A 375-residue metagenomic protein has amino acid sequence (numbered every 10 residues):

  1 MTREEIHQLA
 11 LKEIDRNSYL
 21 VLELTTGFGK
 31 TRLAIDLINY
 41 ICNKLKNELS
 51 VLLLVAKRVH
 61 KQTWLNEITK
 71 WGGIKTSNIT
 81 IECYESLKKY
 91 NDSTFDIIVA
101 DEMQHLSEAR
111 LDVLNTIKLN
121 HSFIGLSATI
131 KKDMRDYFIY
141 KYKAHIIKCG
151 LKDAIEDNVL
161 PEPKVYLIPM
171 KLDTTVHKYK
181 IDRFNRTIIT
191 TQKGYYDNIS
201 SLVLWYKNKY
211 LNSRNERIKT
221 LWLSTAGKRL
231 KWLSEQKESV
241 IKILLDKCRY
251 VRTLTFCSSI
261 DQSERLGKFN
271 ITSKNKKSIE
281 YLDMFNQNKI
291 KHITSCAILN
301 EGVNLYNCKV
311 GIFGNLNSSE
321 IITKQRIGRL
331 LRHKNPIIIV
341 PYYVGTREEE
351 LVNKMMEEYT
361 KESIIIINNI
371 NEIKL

Functional and structural regions predicted by a protein language model:
M1-S18: N-terminal pre-P-loop "Q-motif" helix
E5, S18-V21, C149-R252, C257-S258: Interdomain linker/hinge connecting the two RecA-like lobes of the SF2 helicase core
N17-L37: Walker A/P-loop
L54-T94: Inter-Walker segment of RecA-like/P-loop motor cores
Q62-N66, R252-F256, D261-V303: Conserved helicase ATPase core of P-loop NTP-dependent helicases/translocases
F95-I97, H292-C296, N300-N317, I322 (+2 more regions): A short beta-strand element within the Helicase C-terminal
H105-V165: Post-DEXD/H (motif II) to motif III coupling segment of the RecA-like Helicase ATP-binding lobe
R329-E357: Conserved segment of the helicase C-terminal RecA-like domain
